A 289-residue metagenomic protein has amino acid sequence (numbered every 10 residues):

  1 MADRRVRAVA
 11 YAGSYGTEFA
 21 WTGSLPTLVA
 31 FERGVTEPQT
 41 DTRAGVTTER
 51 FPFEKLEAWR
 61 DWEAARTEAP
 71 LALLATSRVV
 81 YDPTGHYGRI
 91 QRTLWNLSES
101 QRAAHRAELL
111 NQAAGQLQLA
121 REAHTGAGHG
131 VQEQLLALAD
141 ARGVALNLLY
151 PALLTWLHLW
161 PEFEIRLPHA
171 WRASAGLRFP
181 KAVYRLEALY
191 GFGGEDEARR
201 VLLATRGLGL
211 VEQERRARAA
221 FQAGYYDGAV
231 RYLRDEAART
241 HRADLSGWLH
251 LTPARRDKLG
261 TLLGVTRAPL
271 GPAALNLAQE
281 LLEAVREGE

Functional and structural regions predicted by a protein language model:
M1-V79: Metal-dependent nucleotidyltransferase catalytic core
S14, S24, S77, S98-S100 (+3 more regions): Generic serine detector
W21, F31, W59-W62, W95 (+4 more regions): A residue-identity detector for tryptophan
P52-E54, D82, D196, Y225: Helix N-terminus capping/helix-initiation residues
L56-E122: Internal, well-ordered alpha/beta segment that forms a basic, Gly-enriched binding/recognition surface
H105-E289: Conserved nucleotidyltransferase catalytic core and NTase-mimicking acidic/glycine-rich helix/loop elements in nucleic
